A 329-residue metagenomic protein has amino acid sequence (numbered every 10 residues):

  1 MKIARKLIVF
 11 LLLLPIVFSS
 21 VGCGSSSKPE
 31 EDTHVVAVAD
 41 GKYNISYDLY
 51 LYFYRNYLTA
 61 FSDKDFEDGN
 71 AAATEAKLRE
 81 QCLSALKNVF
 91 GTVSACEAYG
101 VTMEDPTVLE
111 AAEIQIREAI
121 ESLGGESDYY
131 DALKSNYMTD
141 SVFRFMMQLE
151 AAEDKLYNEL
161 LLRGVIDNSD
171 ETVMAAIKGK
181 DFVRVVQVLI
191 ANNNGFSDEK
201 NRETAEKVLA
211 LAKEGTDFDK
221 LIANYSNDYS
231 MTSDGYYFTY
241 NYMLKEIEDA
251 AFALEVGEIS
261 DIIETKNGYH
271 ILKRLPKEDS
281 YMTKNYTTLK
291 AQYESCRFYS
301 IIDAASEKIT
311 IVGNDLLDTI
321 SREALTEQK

Functional and structural regions predicted by a protein language model:
M1-I8: Bacterial N-terminal signal peptides that target proteins for export
I8-V17: Hydrophobic helical h-region of N-terminal Sec-dependent signal peptides in bacterial secretory/periplasmic proteins
F18-G22: C-terminal motif of bacterial Sec signal peptides marking the signal peptidase cleavage site
S25-D32, D131-S197, Y242-K329: PPIase-associated folding chaperone regions across multiple families
S26-M138: N-terminal targeting/tethering segments
H34-G41, A72-C82, T92-T102, R117-A119 (+7 more regions): Second-shell loop/turn segments in exported
D48, Y52-R55, E80-S84, F90-E97 (+14 more regions): Solvent-exposed, polar/charged alpha-helical surfaces in well-ordered, non-transmembrane soluble domains, broadly
K207-I247, L275-P276, S280, K284: Peptidyl-prolyl cis-trans isomerase
